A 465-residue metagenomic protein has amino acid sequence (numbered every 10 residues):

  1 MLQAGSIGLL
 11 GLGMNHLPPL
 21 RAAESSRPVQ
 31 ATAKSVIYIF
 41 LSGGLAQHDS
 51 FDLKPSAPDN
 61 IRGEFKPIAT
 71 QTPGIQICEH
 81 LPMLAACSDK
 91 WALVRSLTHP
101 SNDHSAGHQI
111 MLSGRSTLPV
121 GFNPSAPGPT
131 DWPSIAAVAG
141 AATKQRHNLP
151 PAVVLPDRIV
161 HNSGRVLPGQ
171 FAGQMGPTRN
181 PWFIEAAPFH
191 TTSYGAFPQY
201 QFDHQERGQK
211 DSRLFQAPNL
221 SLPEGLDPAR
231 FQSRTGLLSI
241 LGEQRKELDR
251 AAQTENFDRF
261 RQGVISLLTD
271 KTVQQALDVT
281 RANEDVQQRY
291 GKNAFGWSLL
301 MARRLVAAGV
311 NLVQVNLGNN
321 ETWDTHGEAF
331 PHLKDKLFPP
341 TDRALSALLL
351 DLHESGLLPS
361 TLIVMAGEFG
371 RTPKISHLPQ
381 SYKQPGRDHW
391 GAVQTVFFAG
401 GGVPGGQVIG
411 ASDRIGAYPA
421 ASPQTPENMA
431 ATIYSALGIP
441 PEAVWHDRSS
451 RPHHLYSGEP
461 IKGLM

Functional and structural regions predicted by a protein language model:
L2-M465: Ligand-binding pockets and gating/stacking loops
